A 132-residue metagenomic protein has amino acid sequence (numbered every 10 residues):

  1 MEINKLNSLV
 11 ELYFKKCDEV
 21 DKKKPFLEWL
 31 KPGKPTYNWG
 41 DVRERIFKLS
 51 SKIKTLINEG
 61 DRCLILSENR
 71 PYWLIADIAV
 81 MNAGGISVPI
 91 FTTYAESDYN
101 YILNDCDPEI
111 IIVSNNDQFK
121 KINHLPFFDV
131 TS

Functional and structural regions predicted by a protein language model:
E2-F26, E44: A short N-terminal helical cap/helix-turn-helix that marks the beginning of AMP-binding/adenylate-forming
F26-I57, D61-R70, L74, I78 (+1 more regions): Conserved AMP-binding/adenylate-forming core of the ANL superfamily
K31, N116-S132: ANL superfamily adenylate-forming
Y37, I90, V130: Hydrophobic residues at beta-strand termini and immediately following loops that shape nucleotide-binding pockets
M81: Anion (oxyanion) recognition and catalysis
G84: Structured binding elements
T92-N123: Conserved ATP-dependent adenylate/AMP-binding module captured primarily in the ANL superfamily
